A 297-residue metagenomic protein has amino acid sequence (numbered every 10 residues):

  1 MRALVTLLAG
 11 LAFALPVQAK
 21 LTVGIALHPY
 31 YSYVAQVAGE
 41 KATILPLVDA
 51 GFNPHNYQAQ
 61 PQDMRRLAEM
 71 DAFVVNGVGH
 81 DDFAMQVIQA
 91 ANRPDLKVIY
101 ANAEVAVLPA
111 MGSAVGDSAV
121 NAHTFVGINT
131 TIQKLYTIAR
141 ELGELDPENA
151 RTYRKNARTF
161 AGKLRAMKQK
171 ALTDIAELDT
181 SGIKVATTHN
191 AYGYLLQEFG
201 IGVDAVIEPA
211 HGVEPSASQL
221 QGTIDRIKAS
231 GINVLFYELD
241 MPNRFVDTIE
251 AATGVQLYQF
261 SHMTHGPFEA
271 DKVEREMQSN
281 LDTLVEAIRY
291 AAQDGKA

Functional and structural regions predicted by a protein language model:
M1-L4: Positively charged n-region of N-terminal signal peptides that target proteins for export
T6-L8: Sec-dependent N-terminal signal peptides
A14-P16: N-terminal signal peptide c-region/cleavage motif recognized by signal peptidases
A19-A297: Extracytoplasmic metal-acquisition and chelation regions
